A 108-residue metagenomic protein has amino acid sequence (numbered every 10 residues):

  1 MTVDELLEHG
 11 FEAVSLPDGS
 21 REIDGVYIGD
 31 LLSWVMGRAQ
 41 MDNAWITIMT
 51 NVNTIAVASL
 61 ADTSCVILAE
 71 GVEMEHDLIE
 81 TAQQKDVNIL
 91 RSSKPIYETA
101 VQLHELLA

Functional and structural regions predicted by a protein language model:
M1-R38, I89, E98, L106: Conserved catalytic and cofactor-binding micro-motifs that handle phosphate-bearing ligands or nucleotide cofactors
L32-A44, M49-A108: Feature captures the catalytic cores and cofactor-binding loops of soluble hydro-lyases/lyases that act on carboxylate
